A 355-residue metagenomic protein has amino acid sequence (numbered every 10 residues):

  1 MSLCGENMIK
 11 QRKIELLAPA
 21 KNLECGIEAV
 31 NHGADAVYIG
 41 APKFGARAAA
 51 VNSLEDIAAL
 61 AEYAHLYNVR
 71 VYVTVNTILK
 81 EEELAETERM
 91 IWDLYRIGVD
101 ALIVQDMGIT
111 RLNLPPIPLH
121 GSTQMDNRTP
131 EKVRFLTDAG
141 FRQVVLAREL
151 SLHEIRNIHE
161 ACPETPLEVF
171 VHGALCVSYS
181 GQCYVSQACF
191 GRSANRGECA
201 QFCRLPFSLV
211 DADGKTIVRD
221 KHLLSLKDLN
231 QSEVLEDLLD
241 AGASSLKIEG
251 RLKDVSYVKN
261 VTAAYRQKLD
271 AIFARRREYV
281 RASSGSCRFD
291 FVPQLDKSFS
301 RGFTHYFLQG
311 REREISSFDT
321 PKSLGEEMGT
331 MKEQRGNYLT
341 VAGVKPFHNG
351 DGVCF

Functional and structural regions predicted by a protein language model:
G5-H32, A36-A46, L60-A61, Y67-Y95 (+3 more regions): Surface-exposed amphipathic alpha-helical tracts and adjacent flexible/coil segments at the periphery of soluble enzymes
A49-A58: Aromatic- and glycine-enriched glycan-recognition loops and surfaces that form the carbohydrate-binding subsites
N113-I117: Glycosyltransferases and closely related glycan-assembly transferases that use nucleotide-activated donors
R128-K132: Short, glycine/polar-rich helix-capping loops at beta-to-alpha or helix-loop-helix junctions that flank or form
